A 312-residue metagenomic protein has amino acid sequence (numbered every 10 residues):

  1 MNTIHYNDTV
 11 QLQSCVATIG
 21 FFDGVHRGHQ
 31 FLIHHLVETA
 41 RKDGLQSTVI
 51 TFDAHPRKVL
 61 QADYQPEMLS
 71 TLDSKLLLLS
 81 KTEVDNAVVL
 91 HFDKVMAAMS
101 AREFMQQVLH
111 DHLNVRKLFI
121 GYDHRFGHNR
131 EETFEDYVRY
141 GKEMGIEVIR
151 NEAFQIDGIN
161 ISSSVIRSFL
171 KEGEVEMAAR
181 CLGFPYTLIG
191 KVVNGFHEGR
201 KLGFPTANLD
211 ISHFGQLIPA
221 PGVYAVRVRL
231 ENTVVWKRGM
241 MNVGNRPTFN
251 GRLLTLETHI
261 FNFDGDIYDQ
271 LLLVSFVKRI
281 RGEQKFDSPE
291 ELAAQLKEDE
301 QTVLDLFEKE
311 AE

Functional and structural regions predicted by a protein language model:
N2-T9, V88: Short acidic-hydrophobic, aromatic-tinged amphipathic segments that line or gate anion-handling sites
D8-T71: N-terminal catalytic cores of NTP/NDP-binding nucleotidyl/phosphoryl-transfer enzymes
H26, L79, L118, A178 (+2 more regions): Residue-level signal for inorganic ion chemistry
F52, F92, A153: Cofactor-binding loop segments of dinucleotide-utilizing enzymes, especially the Rossmann-like FAD- and NAD(P)+-binding
K58-M144: N-terminal Rossmann-like or analogous alpha/beta NTP/dinucleotide-binding catalytic cores that position adenine
G141-N242: Glycine-rich, Lys/Arg-enriched anion-binding loops that position phosphate/diphosphate groups for phosphoryl
G195-E312: Phosphate/ribose-recognition catalytic cores of enzymes acting on nucleotide-derived substrates
